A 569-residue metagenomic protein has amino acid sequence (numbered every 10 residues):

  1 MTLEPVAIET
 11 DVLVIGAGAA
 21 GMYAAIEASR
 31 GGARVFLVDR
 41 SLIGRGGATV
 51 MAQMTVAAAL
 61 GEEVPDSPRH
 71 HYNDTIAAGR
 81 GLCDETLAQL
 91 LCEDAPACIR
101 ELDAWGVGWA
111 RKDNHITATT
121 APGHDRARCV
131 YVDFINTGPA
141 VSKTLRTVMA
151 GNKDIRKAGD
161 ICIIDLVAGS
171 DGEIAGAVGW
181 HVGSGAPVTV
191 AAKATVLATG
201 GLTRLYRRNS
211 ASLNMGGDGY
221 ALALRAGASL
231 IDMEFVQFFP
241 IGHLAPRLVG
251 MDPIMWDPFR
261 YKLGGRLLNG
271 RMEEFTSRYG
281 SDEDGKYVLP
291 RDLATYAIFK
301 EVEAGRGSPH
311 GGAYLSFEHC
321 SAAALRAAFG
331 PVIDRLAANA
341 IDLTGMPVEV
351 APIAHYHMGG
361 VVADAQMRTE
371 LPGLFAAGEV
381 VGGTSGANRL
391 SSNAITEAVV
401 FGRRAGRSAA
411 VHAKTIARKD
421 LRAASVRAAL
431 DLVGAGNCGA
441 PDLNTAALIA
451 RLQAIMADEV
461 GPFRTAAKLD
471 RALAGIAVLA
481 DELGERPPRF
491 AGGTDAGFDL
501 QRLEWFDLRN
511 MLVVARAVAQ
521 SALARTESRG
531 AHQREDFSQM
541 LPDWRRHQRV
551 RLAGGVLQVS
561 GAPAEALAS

Functional and structural regions predicted by a protein language model:
M1-L3, I8, A19, G31 (+10 more regions): Glycine- and aromatic-enriched mobile tails/lids
A7-T10, G185-A194, E370: Core beta-strand elements of the Rossmann-like FAD/NAD(P) dinucleotide-binding domain in flavoenzyme oxidoreductases
V12-L37: N-terminal Rossmann-like FAD-binding beta1-loop-alpha1 element of flavoenzymes
S41-D74, R80, Q237-I241, G250-D252: Conserved N-terminal glycine-rich FAD pyrophosphate-binding loop of Rossmann-like flavoproteins
R45, C98-A186, A198, G242-P246: Conserved redox-cofactor binding core of oxidoreductases
D74-E101: Dinucleotide-binding Rossmann-like beta1-alpha1 core, especially the glycine-rich loop that anchors the ADP
A192-A194, A198-T203, V380-V381: Glycine-/small-residue-rich beta->alpha transition segments that form the dinucleotide
L222, A228-I341, V399, S408-T415 (+1 more regions): An anion/pyrophosphate-binding glycine-rich loop and adjacent beta-alpha core in soluble alpha-beta enzymes
